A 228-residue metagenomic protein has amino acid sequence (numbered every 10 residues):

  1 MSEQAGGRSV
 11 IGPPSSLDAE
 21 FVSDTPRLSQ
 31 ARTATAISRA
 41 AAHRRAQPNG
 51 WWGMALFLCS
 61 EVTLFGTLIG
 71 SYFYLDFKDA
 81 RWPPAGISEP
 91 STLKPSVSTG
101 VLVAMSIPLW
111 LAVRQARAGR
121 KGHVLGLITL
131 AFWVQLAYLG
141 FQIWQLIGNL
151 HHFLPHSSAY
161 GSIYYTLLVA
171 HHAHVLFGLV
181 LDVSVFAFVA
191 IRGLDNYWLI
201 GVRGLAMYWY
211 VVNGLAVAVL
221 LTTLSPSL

Functional and structural regions predicted by a protein language model:
S2-L228: ...captures the hydrophobic TM-helix bundle architecture rather than a specific catalytic motif, and can also fire on
